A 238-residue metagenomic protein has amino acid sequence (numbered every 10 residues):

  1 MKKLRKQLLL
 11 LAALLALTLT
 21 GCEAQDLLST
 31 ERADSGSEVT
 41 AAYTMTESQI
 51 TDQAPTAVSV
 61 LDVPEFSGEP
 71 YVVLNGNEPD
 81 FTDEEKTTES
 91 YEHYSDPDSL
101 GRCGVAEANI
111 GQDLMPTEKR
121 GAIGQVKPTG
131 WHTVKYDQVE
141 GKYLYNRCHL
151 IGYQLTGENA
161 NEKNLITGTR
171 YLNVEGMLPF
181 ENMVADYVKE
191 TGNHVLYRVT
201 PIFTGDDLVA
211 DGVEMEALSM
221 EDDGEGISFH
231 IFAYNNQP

Functional and structural regions predicted by a protein language model:
M1-L9: Bacterial N-terminal signal peptides that target proteins for export
K2, L14-A16: Compositionally biased, low-complexity segments enriched in small residues
L10-A13, S29: Cross-family signature of deubiquitinases and ubiquitin-like deconjugating cysteine proteases
T18-G21: C-terminal motif of bacterial Sec signal peptides marking the signal peptidase cleavage site
A24-L28, M215-L218: Hydrophobic single-pass membrane-insertion segments
Q25-D83, E89: N-terminal, intrinsically disordered, polar/charged segments of Gram-positive cell-envelope systems that serve as
F81-P238: Domain-level detector of nuclease and nuclease-like folds in predominantly extracellular/periplasmic contexts
